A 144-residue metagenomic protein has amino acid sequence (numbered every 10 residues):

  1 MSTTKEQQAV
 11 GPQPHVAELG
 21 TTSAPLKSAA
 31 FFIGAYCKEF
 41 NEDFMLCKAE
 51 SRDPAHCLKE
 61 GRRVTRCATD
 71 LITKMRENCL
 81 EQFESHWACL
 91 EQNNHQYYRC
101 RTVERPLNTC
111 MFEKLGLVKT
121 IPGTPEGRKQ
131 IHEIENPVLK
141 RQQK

Functional and structural regions predicted by a protein language model:
M1-K144: Mitochondrial intermembrane space
